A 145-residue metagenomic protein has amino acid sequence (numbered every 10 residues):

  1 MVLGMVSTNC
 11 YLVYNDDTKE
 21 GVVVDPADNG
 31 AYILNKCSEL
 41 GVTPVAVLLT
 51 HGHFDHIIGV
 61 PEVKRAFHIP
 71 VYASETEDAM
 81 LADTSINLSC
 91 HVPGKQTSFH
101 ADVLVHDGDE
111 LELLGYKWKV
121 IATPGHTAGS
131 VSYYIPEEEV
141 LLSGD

Functional and structural regions predicted by a protein language model:
M1-L3, G94-K95, H100-D102, A122-P124: Short Gly/Pro-enriched turn/cap motifs at secondary-structure boundaries
M1-L40, S132-G144: Conserved beta-strand hairpin/beta-sheet module of binuclear metal-dependent hydrolase folds, prominently
M1-V2, V23-V24, V47-T50, W118-T123: Short, flexible loop segments at the rims of nucleotide/cofactor-binding pockets, characterized by
V6-S7, S98, L114, T127: Short, basic and Ser/Thr-rich N-terminal targeting/leader segments
V13, D25, H51, V63 (+4 more regions): Divalent metal-coordination and catalytic microenvironments
G21, N29-E112: Active-site HxH/HxHxD metal-binding segment of metal-dependent hydrolases
N87, Y116-D145: Metallo-beta-lactamase
